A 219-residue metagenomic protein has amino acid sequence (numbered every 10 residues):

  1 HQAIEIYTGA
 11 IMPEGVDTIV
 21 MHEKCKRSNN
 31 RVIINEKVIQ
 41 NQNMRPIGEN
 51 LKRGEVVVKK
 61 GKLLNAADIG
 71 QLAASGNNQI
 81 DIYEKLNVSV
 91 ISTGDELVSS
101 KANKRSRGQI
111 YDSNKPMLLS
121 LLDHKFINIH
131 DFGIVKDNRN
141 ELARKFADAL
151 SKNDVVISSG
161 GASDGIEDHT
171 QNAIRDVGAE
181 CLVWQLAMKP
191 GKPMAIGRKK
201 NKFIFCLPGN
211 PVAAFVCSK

Functional and structural regions predicted by a protein language model:
Q2-D131: Short, glycine/charged-enriched hinge/interface segments at domain edges or termini
D81-L207, P211-A214: Helix-rich terminal scaffold detector
K219: Oxidoreductase and adenylate-handling cofactor-binding alpha/beta cores
